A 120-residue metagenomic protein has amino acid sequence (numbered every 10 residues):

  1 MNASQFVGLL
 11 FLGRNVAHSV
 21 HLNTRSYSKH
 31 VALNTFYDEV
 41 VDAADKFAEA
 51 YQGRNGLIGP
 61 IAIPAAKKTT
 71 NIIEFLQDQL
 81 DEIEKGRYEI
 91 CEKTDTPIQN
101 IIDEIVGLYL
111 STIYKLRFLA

Functional and structural regions predicted by a protein language model:
M1, L119-A120: Short intrinsically disordered terminal tails
S4, G8-F11, N15, N34 (+4 more regions): Generic structural signal for well-ordered, non-transmembrane alpha-helical segments in soluble/cytosolic regions
G8, G13, G53-G59, G86 (+1 more regions): Residue-identity detector for glycine
L12-T35, I90-T94: Helix-loop segments that flank and shape redox-cofactor active sites
H30-G59: Conserved alpha-helical segments that form or flank metal/cofactor-binding pockets of metalloenzymes
I63-R117: Acidic/histidine-rich alpha-helical segments that form the ligand environment of transition-metal centers
